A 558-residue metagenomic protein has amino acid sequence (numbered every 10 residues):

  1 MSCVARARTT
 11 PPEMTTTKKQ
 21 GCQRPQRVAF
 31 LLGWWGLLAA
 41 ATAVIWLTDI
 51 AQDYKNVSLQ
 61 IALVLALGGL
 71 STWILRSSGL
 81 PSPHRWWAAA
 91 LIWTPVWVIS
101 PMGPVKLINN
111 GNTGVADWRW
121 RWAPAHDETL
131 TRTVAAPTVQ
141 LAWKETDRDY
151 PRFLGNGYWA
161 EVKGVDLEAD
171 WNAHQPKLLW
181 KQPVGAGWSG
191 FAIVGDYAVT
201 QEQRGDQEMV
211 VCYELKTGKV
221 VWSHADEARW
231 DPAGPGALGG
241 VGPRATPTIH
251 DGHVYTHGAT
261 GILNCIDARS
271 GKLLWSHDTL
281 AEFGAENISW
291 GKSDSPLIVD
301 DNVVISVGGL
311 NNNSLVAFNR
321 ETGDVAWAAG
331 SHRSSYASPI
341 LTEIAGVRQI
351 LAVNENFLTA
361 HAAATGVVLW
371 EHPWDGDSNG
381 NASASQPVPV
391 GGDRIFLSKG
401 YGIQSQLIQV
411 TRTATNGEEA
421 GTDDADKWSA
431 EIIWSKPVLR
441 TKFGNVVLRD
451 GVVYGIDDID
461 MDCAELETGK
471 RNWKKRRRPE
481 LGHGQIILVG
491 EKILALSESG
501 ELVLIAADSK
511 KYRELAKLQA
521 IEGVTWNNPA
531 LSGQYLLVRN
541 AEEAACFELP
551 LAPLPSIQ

Functional and structural regions predicted by a protein language model:
F30-G79: Membrane-embedded alpha-helical segments of integral membrane proteins
S82-L107: Internal/C-terminal transmembrane anchor helices
R121-P183, M209-G236, K272-A281, A285 (+7 more regions): Aromatic (tryptophan-biased) beta-strands that constitute blades/sheets of beta-rich domains
A173, L179-A192, R204-Q207, S223-T248 (+8 more regions): Extracytoplasmic beta-rich repeat domains
I403-S405, G500, V524-Q558: Blade-level signature of beta-propeller repeat domains, shared across WD40, Kelch, NHL, RCC1 and BNR/Asp-box propellers
I403-S405, K436-A507: Loop/turn-rich, solvent-exposed surfaces of beta-rich toroidal or solenoidal domains
